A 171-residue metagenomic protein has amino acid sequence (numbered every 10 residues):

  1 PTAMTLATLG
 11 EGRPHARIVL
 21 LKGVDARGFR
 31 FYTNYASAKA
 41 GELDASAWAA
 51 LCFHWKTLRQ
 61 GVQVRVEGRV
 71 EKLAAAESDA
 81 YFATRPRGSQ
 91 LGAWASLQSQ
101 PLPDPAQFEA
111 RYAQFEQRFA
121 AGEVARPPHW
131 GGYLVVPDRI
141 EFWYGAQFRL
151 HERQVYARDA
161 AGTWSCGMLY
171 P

Functional and structural regions predicted by a protein language model:
P1-P171: Binding-site signature for planar aromatic cofactors or substrates
